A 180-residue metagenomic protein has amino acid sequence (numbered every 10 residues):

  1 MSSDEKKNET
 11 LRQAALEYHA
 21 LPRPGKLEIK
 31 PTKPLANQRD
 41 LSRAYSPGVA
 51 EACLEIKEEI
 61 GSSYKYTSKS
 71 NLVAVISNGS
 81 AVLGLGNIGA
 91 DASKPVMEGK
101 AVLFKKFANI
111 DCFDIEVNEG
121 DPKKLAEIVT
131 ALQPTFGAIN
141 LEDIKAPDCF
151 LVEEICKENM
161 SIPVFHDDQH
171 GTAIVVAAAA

Functional and structural regions predicted by a protein language model:
S2-S161: N-terminal ligand-binding/catalytic initiation module
F165-A180: A glycine-rich, Thr/Ser-enriched phosphate-binding loop motif common to dinucleotide/cofactor-binding enzymes
